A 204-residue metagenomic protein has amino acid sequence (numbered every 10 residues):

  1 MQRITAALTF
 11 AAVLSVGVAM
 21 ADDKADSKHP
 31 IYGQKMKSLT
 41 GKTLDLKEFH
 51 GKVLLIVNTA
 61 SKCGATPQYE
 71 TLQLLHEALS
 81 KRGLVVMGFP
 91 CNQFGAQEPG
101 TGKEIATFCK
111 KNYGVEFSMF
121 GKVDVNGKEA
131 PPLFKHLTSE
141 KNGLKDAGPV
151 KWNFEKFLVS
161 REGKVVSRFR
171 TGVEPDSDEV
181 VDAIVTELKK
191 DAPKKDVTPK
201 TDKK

Functional and structural regions predicted by a protein language model:
M1-I4: Positively charged n-region of N-terminal signal peptides that target proteins for export
A7-V16: Bacterial N-terminal signal peptides
G17-A21: Sec/Tat signal peptide C-region and signal peptidase I cleavage site
D22-K47, P131-P132: N-terminal "domain-start" segment that seeds a small globular fold
P30-I31, K35, K103-N153: Short, internal strand/loop/helix patches that form the active-site neighborhood or redox-interaction surface
K52-V53, S61-K62, T66-P90, K110-Y113: Conserved helix-turn-beta segment immediately C-terminal to the redox Cys motif in thioredoxin-like folds
G83-G100, E116-G127: Thiol-based oxidoreductase modules, predominantly thioredoxin-like and allied folds used for disulfide exchange
P132-K135, S139-K204: Thiol-/selenol-based redox modules, centered on thioredoxin-like and closely related oxidoreductase domains
